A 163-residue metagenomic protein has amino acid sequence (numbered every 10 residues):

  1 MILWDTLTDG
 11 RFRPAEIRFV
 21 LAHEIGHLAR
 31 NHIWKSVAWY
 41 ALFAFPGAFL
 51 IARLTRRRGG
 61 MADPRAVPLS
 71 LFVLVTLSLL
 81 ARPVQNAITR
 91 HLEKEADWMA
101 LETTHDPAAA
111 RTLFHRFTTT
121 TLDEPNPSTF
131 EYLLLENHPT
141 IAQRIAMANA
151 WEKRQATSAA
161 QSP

Functional and structural regions predicted by a protein language model:
M1-A62, V75, P83-P163: Polar-ligand-bearing catalytic/cofactor-coordination segments of membrane-embedded or membrane-tethered inner-membrane
G60-A66, S70: Active-site C-terminal subdomain of aminotransferase-like
L69-L80: Hydrophobic membrane-insertion alpha-helices, especially the h-region of bacterial N-terminal signal peptides
